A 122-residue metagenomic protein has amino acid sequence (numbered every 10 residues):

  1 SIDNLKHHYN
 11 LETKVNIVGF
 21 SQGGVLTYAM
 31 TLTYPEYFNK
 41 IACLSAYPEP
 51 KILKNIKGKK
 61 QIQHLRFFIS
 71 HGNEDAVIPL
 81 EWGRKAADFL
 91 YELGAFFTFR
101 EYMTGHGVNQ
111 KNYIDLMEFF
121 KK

Functional and structural regions predicted by a protein language model:
S1-N16: Gly/Ser-rich "nucleophile elbow"/oxyanion-hole loop immediately N-terminal to the catalytic nucleophile in hydrolases
I17-G19, L44, S70: Short beta-strand immediately N-terminal to the catalytic nucleophile in serine-hydrolase-like folds
V18-G23, T27: Gly/Ala-rich beta-loop-alpha elbow adjacent to hydrolase catalytic centers
A29-T33: Active-site signature of alpha/beta-hydrolase-fold catalytic machinery across serine- and Asp/Cys-nucleophile hydrolases
A42-P50: Active-site nucleophile loop of the alpha/beta-hydrolase fold
E49-H64: Conserved serine/cysteine hydrolase catalytic core
F68, E81-K122: C-terminal catalytic histidine-bearing segment of alpha/beta-hydrolase fold enzymes
F68-H71, D75: Short beta-strand/loop motif that positions the catalytic acidic residue of the alpha/beta-hydrolase fold
